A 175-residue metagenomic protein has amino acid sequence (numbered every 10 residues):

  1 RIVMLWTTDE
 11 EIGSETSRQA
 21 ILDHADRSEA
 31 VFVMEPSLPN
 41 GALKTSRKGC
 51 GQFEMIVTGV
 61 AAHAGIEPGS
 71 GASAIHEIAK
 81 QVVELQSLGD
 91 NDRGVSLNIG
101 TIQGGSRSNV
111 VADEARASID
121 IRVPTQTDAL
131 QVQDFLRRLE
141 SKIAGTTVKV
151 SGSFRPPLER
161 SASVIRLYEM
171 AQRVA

Functional and structural regions predicted by a protein language model:
R1-K48: Acidic/histidine-rich catalytic neighborhood of metal-dependent amide-processing enzymes
P36-G41, T45, G51-I56, V60-A175: Metal-dependent amide/peptide-bond hydrolase catalytic core, centered on the "pita-bread" metallohydrolase fold
